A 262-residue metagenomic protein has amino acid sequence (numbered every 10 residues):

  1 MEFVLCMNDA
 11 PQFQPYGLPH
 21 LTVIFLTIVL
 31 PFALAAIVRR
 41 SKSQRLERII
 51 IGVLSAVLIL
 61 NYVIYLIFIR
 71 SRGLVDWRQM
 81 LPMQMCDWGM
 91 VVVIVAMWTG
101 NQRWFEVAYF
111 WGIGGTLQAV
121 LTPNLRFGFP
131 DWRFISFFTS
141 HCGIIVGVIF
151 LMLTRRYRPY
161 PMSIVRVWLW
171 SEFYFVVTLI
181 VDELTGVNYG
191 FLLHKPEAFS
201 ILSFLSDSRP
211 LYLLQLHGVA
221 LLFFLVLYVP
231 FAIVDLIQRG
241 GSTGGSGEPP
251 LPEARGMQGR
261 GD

Functional and structural regions predicted by a protein language model:
D9-I28, R166-F173, T185-F224: Membrane-interface transmembrane-helix boundary segments in multi-pass integral membrane proteins
V23-A35, D87-W98, S140-T154, L216-F231: Hydrophobic cores of alpha-helical transmembrane segments in multi-pass inner/ER membrane proteins, independent
V38-I50, W98-W104, R155-I164: Membrane-interface helix-boundary motifs at transmembrane edges
R48-G52, M80-L81, F105-G112: Cytoplasmic-side transmembrane-helix entry/capping segments in multi-pass membrane proteins
V57-I67, G112-N124, S171-I180: Aromatic-anchored segments of alpha-helical transmembrane domains
R70-W77, W98-R103, P123-I135: Membrane-interface helix caps and helix-loop-helix hairpins in membrane proteins
L121-Y174: A contiguous pocket-lining binding segment that forms or flanks enzyme active sites
P249-R255: Short, low-complexity intrinsically disordered segments enriched in A/P/G/S/L with frequent Arg, especially at protein
